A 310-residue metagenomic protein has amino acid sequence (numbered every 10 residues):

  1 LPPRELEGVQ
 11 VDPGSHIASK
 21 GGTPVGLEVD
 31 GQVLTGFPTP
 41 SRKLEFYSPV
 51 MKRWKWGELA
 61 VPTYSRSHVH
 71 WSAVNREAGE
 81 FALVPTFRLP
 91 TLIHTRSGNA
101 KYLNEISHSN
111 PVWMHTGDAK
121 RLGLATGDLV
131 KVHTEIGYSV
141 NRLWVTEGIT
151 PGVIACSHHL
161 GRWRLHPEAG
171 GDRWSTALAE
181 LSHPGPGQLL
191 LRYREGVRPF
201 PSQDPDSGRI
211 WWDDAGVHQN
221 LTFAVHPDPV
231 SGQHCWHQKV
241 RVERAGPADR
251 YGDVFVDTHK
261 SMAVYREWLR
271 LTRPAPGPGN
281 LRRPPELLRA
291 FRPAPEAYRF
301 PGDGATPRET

Functional and structural regions predicted by a protein language model:
L1-N99: Long, low-complexity segments enriched in small/aliphatic residues
L1-P2, L6, S97-W113, G117-T310: Long, contiguous, secondary-structure-rich segments that constitute the structural scaffold of globular domains
